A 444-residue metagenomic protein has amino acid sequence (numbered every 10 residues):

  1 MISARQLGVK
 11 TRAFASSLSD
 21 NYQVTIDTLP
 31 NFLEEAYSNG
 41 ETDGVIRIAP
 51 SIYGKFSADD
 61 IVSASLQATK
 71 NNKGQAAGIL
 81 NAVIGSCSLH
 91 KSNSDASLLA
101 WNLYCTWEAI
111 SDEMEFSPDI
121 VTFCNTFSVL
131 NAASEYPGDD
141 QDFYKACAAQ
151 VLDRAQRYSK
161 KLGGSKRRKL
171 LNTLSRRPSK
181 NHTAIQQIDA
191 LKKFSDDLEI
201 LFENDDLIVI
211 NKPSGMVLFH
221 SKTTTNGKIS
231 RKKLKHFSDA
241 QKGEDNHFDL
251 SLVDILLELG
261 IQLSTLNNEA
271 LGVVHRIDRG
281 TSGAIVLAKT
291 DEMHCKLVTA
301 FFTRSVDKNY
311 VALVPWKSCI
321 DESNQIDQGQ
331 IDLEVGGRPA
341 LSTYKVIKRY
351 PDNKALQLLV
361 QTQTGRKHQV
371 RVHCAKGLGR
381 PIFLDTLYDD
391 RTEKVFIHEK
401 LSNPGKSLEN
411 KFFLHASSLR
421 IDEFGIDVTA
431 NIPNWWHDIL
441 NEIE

Functional and structural regions predicted by a protein language model:
M1-D20: N-terminal mitochondrial targeting presequence
S17-L18, A36, A49-I52, F56 (+3 more regions): Hydrophobic packing position at a conserved site in alpha-helical tandem repeat units
T25, L29, V45, A58-I61 (+3 more regions): Pentatricopeptide repeat
T42-V45, A58-I61, A76, A96-A100 (+2 more regions): Solenoid-repeat scaffolds in large eukaryotic assemblies
Y53, C87-S97, A133-A146: Short coil/turn connectors between adjacent alpha-helices in alpha-solenoid helical repeat scaffolds
D153-L341, K345-P351, F413, S418-R420 (+1 more regions): RNA pseudouridine synthases
D245, D249-L256, D291, F302 (+3 more regions): Pseudouridine synthase
